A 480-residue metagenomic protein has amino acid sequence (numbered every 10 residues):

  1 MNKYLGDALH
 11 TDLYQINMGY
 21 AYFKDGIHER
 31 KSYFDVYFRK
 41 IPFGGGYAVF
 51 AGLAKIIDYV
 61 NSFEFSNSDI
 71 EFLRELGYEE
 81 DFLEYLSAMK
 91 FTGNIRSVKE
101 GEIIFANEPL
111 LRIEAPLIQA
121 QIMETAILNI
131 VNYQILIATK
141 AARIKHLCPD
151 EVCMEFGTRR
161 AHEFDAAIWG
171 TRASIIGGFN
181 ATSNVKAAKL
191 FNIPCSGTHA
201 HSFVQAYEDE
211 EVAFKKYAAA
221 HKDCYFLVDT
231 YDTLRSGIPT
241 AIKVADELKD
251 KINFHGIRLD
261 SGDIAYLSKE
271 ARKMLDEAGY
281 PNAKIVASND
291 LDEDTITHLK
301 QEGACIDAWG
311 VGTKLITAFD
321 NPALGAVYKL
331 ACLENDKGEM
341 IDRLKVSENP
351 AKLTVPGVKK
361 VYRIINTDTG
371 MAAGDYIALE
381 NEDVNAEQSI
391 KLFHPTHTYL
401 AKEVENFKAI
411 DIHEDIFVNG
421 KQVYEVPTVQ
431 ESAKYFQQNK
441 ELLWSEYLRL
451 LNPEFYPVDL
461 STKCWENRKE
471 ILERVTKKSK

Functional and structural regions predicted by a protein language model:
M1-K31, K40-P42, G77, L83-T92 (+5 more regions): Buried, small/hydrophobic-residue-enriched core segments of structured protein domains
M1-R30, F34, G44-G45, L291-K480: Gly/Ser/Thr/Ala-enriched C-terminal appendages of enzymes
R30-S87: N-terminal, Lys/Arg-enriched amphipathic/low-complexity engagement segments that precede the first folded domain
E71-F72, T139-R143, G157, L448-F455: Short coil/turn segments at secondary-structure boundaries
E75-L83, E163, Q388-T396: Short, positively charged
I95-I103, W465, K469: Short histidine-centered loop motifs in beta-beta connectors
S196, I257, I285, D307-W309: Hydrophobic residues within beta-strands of alpha/beta enzymes
